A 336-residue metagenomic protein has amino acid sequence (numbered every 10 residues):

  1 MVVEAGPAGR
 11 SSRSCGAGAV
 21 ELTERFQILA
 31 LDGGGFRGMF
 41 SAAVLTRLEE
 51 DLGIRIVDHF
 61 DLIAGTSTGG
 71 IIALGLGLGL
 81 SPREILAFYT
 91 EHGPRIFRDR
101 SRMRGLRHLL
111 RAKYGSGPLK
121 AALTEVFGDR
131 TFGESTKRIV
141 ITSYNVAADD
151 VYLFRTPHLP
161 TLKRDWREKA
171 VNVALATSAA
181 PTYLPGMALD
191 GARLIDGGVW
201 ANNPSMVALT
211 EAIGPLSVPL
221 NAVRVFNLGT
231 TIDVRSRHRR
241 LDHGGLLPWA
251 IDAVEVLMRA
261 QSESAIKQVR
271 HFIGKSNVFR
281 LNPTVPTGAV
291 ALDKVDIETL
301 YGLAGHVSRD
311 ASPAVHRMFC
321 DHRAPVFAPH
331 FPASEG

Functional and structural regions predicted by a protein language model:
V2-G336: Conserved catalytic cores and adjacent C-terminal regulatory segments of lipid-metabolizing esterases/lipases
